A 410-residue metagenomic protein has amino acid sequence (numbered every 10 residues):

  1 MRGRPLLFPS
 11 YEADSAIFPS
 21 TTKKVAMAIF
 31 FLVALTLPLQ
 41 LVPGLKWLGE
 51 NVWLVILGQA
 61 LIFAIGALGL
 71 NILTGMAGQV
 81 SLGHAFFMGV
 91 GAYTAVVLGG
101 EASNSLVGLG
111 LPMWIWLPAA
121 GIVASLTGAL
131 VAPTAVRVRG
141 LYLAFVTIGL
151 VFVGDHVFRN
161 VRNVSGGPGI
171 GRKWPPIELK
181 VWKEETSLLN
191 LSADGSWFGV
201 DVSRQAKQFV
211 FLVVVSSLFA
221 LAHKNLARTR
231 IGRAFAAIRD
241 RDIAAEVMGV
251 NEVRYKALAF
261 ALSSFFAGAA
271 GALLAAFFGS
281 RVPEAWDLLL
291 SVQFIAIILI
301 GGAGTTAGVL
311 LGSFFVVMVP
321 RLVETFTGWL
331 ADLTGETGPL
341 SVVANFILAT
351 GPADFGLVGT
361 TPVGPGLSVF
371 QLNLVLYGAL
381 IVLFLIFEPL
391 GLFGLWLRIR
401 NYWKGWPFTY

Functional and structural regions predicted by a protein language model:
M1-Y410: Transmembrane alpha-helices and adjacent helix-loop boundaries
